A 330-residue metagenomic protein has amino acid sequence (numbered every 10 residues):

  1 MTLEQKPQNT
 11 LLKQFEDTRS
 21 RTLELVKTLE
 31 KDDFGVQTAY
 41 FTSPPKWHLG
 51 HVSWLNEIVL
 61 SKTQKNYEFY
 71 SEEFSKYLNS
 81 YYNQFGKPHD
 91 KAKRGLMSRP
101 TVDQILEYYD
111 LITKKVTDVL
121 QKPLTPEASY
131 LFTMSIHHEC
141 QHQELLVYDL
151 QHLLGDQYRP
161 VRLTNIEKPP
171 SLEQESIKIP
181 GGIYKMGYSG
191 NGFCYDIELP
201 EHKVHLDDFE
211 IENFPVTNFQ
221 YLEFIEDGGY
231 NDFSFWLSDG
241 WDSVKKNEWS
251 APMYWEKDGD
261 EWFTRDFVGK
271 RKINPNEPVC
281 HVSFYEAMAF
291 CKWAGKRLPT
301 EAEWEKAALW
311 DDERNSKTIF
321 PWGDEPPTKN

Functional and structural regions predicted by a protein language model:
T2-F34: N-terminal regions that are enriched for targeting/export leaders and immediately downstream pro/stem segments
T2-L3, H89-R99, K122-P123, L199-H205 (+1 more regions): Short glycine/proline-rich turn/loop motifs
K13-E24, Q104-K115, Q141, Y285 (+1 more regions): A non-catalytic, amphipathic alpha-helix used as a structural packing/dimerization or gating element in enzyme scaffolds
Q14, S80-P126, Y130-M134, E212: Acidic/histidine-rich alpha-helical segments that form the ligand environment of transition-metal centers
R19-K31, G86-D90, K114-Q121, D260-F267: Active-site-adjacent bridging/hinge elements
R21, L25-T28, L55-V59, K115 (+6 more regions): Generic, well-ordered alpha-helical scaffold segments in large soluble proteins
D32-K87, Q121-P169, I177, N213-N218 (+3 more regions): Short, contiguous alpha-helical
S135, E139-Q141, L145, L153-E167 (+3 more regions): Functional-site microenvironments in short loops/helix caps that host divalent-cation chemistry
